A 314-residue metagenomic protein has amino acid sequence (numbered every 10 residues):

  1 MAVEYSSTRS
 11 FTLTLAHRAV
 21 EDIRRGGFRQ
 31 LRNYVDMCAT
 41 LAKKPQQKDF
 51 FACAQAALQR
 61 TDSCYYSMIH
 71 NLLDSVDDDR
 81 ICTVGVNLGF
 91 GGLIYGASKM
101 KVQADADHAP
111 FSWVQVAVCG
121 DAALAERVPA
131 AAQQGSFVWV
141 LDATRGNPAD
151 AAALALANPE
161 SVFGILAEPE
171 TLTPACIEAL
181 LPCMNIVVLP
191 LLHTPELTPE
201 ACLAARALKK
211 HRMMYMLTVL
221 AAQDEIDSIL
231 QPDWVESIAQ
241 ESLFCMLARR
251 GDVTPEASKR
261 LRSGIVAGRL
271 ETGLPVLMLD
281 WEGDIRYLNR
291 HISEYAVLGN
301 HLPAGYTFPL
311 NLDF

Functional and structural regions predicted by a protein language model:
A2-Q59, R260-F314: Accessory C-terminal segments flanking Radical SAM cores
L41-V118: N-terminal [4Fe-4S]-dependent radical SAM core
F111-S112, Q240-F244, F314: A broad structural signal for short, well-ordered beta-strand segments within beta-sheet-rich domains
W113-A123, A131-N147, A157-A175, A179-E200 (+3 more regions): Core AdoMet radical
C119, V138-L141, P199-S293, P303-Y306: Conserved C-terminal portion of the radical SAM core fold that forms the substrate/S-adenosylmethionine-binding
A125-P129, A151-A155, C176-L181, A201-R206 (+2 more regions): Short amphipathic alpha-helical segments and helix-helix/interface helices
D150-E168, G264-L277: Alpha-helix-loop-beta-strand connector modules within alpha/beta enzyme cores
